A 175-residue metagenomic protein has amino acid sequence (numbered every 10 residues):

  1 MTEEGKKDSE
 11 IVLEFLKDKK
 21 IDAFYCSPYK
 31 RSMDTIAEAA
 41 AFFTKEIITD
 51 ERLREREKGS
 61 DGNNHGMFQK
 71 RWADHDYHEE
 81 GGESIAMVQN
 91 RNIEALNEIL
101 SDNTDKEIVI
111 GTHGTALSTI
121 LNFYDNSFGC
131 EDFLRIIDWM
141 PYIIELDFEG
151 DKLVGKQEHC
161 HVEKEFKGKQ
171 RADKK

Functional and structural regions predicted by a protein language model:
M1-I47, E83-A86, M140: Active-site-proximal alpha-helix that buttresses catalytic centers in soluble enzyme cores
K17-K20, I99-E107: Glycine-rich phosphate-binding loop signature in dinucleotide/nucleotide-binding domains
C26-S27, N90, G111-T112: Short beta-strand scaffold positions
S32-M33, A116-S118: Short, active-site-adjacent cap segments at secondary-structure transitions
A41-E94: Phosphate-handling substructures
K106-T115: Generic beta-sheet signal
D125-G155: Domain-level recognition of soluble alpha/beta enzyme cores, biased toward histidine phosphatases/phosphomutases
K156-K175: Acidic, His/Gly-rich catalytic cores of divalent-metal-dependent hydrolytic chemistry
